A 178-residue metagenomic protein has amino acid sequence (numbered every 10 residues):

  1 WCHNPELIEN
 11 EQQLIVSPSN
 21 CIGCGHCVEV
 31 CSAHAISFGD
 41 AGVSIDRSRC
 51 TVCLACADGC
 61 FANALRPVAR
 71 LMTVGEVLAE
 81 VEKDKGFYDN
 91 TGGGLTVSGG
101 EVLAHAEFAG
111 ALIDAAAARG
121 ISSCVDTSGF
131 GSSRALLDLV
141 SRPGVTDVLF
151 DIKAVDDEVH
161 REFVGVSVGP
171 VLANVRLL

Functional and structural regions predicted by a protein language model:
W1-N10, H26-I45, A55-R70: Iron-sulfur cluster-binding cysteine motifs and their immediate structural context in ferredoxin-like electron-transfer
E11-Q12, V68, D84, V159: Glycine-rich, flexible loop/turn motifs
Q13, S19, G42, R66-A69 (+2 more regions): Pocket-edge positions in alpha/beta enzyme catalytic cores
V16-P18, I45-D46, S98-G99, T127: Thr-Gly-centered strand-to-loop micro-motif
S19, R47-L54: Cysteine-rich micro-motifs
C21-C24: Mature, well-folded catalytic/scaffold domains that follow N-terminal targeting or propeptide regions
R49, R70-E76: FAD-binding FR-type
G75-L178: Conserved AdoMet/S-adenosylmethionine-binding subsite of the radical SAM
